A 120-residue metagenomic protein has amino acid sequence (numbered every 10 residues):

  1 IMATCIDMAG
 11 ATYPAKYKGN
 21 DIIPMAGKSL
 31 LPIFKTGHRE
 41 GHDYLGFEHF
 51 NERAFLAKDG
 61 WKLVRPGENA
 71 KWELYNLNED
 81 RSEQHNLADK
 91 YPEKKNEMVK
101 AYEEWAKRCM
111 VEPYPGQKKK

Functional and structural regions predicted by a protein language model:
M2-L77, R108-E112: C-terminal cap/loop subdomain of S1 sulfatases and analogous C-terminal strand-loop tails that border
P24, A88-P92: Short, conserved loop/turn and helix-capping segments at secondary-structure boundaries that abut family-defining
L63-R65, N86-D89: Short amphipathic beta-strand/extended segments with alternating polar/hydrophobic composition
D80: Intrinsically disordered, low-complexity polar regions and short flexible loop motifs
Y91, K95-Y102, A106: Short amphipathic alpha-helical coiled-coil/interface segments
V99-K100, M110-Y114: Short amphipathic alpha-helical segments at helix boundaries and their inter-helical linkers
Y114-K120: Short, charged, surface-exposed hinge/linker loops at domain edges that act as mobile lids or interdomain connectors
